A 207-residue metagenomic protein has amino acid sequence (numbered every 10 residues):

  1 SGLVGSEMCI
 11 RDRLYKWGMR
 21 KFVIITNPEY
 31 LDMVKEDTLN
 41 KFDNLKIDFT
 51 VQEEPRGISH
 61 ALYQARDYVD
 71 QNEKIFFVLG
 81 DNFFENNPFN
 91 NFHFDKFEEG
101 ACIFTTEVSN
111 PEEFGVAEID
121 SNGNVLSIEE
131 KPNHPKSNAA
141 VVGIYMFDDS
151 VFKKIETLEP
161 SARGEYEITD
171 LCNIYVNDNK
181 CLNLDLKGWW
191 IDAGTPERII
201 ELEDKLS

Functional and structural regions predicted by a protein language model:
S6-F77, F83-F84, F89, T195: Conserved N-terminal catalytic core of the sugar/cofactor nucleotidyltransferase
V23-I24, F77, A101-F104, N183: Structural beta-sheet core signal
E54-I58, N110-P111, H134, W190-D192: A short acidic, often aromatic-flanked loop/helix-cap motif at beta-alpha or helix-coil junctions that lines enzyme
D81-N82, V108: Active-site metal-binding loops of divalent metal-dependent hydrolases
N87-E112: Conserved donor-nucleotide/metal-binding helix-loop-beta segment in metal-dependent transferases, i.e., the alpha-helix
H93-F94, N124-S207: Catalytic-core segments of class I nucleotidyltransferases/pyrophosphorylases that form NMP-activated intermediates
A117-I119, N183: A structural signal for short hydrophobic beta-strand segments in well-ordered beta-sheet cores
